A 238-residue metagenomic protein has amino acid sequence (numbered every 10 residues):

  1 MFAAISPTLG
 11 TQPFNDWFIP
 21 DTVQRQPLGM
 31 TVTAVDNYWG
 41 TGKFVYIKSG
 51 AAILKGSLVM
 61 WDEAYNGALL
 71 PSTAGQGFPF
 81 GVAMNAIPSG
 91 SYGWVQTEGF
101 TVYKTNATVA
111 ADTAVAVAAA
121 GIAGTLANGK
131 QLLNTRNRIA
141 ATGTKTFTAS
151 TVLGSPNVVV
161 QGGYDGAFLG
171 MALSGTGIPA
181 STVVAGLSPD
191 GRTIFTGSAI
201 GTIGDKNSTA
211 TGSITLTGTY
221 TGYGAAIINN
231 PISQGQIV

Functional and structural regions predicted by a protein language model:
M1-T142, T215-V238: Glycine-anchored, exposed beta-strand/edge motif detector
A141-I232, Q236-I237: Small/polar beta-strand repeat architecture
